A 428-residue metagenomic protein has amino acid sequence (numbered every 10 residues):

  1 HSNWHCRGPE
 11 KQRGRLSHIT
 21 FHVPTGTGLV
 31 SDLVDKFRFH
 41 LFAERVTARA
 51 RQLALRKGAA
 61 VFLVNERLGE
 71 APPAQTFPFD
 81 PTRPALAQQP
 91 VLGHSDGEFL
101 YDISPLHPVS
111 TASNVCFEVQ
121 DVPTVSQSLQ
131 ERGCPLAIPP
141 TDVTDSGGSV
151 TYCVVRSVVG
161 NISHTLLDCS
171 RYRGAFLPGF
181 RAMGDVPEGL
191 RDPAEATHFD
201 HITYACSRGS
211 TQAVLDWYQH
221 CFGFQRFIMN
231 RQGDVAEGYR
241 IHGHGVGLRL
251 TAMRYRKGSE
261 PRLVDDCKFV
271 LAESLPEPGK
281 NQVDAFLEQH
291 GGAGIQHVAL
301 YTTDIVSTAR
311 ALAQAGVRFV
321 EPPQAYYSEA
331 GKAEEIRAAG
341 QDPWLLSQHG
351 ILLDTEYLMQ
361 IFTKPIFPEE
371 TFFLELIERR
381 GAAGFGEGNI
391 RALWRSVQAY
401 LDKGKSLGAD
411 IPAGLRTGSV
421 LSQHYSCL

Functional and structural regions predicted by a protein language model:
H1-E10, A43-V46, L53-E70, H94-S104 (+5 more regions): Vicinal oxygen chelate
H1-H5, P9-V34, R49: N-terminal-proximal low-complexity accessory segments that begin disordered and transition into the first
R13-I19, S110, A196-Y204, H290-Q296: Glycine- and acidic
H18, H22, G26-T27, D35-K36 (+4 more regions): Activation on folded, globular domain regions of eukaryotic proteins
H18-H22, S104-L106, N114: Basic, Lys/Arg-rich alpha-helical nucleic-acid-recognition elements, primarily the DNA-binding modules of transcription
F77-G97, I103-H107: Aromatic- and Gly/Pro-rich amphipathic surface segment
L300-V306: Ordered core of a single globular domain
